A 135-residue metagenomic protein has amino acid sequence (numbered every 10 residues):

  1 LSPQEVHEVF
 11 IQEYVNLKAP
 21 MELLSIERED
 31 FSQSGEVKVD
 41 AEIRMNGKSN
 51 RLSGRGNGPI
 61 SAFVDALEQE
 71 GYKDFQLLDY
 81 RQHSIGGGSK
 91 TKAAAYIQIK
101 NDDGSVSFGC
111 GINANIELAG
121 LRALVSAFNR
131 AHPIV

Functional and structural regions predicted by a protein language model:
L1-V135: Terminal or standalone catalytic/regulatory effector modules within metabolic enzymes and repeat proteins
